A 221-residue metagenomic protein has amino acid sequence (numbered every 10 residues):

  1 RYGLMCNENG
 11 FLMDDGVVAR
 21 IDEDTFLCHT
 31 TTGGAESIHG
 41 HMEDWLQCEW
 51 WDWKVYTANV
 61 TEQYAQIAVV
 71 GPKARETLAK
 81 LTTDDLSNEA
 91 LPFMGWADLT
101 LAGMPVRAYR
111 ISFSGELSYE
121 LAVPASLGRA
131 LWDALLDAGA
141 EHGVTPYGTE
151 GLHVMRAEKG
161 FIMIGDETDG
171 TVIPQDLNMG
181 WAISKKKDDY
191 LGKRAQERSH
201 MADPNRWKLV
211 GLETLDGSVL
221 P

Functional and structural regions predicted by a protein language model:
R1-C6, F11-M13: Acidic, proline/glycine-enriched N-terminal capping motif
V17: Glycine-rich, Trp-frequent "lid" loop and neighboring beta-strands that shape and gate the flavin cofactor pocket
I21-P221: Conserved, structured C-terminal
